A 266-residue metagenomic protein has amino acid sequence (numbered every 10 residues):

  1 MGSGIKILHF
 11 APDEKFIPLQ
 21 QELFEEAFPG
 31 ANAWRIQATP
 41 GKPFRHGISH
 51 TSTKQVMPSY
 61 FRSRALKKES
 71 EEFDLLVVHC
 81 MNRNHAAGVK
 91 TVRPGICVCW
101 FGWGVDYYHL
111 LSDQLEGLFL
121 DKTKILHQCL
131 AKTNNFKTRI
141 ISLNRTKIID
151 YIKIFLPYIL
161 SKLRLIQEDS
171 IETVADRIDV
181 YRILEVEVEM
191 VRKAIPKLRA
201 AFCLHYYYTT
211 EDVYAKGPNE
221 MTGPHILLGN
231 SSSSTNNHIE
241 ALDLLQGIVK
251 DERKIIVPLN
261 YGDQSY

Functional and structural regions predicted by a protein language model:
M1-L75, P94, Y108-F119: N-terminal pre-catalytic "stem/leader" segment of glycosyltransferase-like enzymes
K15-L19, S233-G247: A conserved mid-protein helix/loop that constitutes part of the nucleotide-sugar donor-binding site
L66-H85, C97-F101: Short N-terminal targeting/anchoring amphipathic segment
L75-V77, V92-Y151: Active-site proximal beta-strand in glycosyltransferases
G104, V186-E187, A201-A215, G262: Short beta-strand->alpha-helix junction loop in the catalytic core of nucleotide-activated group-transfer enzymes
K132-A200: A short, active-site helix/loop in glycosyltransferases that binds the activated sugar's phosphate group
G217-N236, I255-P258: Conserved donor-binding/catalytic core segment of Leloir-type glycosyltransferases
K254-Y266: Glycosyltransferase donor-sugar binding loop
